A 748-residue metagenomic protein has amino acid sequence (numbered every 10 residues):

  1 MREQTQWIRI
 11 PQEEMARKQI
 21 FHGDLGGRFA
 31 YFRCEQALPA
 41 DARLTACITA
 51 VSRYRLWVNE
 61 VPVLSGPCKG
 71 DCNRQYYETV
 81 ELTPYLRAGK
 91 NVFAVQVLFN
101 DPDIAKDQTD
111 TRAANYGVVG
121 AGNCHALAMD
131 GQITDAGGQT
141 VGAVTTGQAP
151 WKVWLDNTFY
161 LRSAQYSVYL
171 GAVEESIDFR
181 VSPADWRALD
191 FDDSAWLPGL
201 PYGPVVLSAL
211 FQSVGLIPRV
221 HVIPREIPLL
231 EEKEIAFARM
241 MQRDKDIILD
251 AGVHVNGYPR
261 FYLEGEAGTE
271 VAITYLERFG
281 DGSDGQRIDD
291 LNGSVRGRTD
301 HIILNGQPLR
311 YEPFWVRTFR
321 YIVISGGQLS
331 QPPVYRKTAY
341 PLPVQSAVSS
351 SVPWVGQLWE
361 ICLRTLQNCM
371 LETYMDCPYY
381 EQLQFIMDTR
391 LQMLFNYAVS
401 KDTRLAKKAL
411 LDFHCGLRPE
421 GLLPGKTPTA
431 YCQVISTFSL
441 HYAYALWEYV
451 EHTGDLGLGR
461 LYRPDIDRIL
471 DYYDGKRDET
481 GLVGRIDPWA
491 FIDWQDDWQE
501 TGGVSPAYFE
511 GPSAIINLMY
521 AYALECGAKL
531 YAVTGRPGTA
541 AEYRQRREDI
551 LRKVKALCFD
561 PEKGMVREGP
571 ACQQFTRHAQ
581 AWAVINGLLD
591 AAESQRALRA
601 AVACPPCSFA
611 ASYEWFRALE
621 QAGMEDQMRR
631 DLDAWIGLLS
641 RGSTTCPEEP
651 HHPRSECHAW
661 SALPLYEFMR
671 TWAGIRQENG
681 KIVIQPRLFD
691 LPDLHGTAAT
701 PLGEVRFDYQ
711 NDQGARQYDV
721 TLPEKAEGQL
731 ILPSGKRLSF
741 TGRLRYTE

Functional and structural regions predicted by a protein language model:
M1-D376, D388, R404-L405, A409 (+3 more regions): Extracellular/oxidizing-compartment recognition motifs
F21-H22, I248-A251, Y311-P313, T373-I386 (+5 more regions): Solvent-exposed loop and edge beta-strand segments that line ligand/cofactor-binding and catalytic clefts
T45, Y258-E277, I322-S325, M387-G416 (+5 more regions): Alpha-helical support elements that line or immediately flank enzyme active sites and cofactor-binding pockets
Y54, V63-L64, F413, P464-R468 (+4 more regions): Active/binding-pocket-proximal capping segment
N123, F159-D185, H221, I227 (+2 more regions): Non-catalytic C-terminal accessory modules of carbohydrate-active enzymes
T146-W154, T158, S330-I361, Y374-L423 (+4 more regions): Active-site acid/base region of carbohydrate-active enzymes
G481-G502, N586-L588, E593-R599, D631-C646: Flexible glycine/proline-rich, aromatic-decorated loop/lid segments
